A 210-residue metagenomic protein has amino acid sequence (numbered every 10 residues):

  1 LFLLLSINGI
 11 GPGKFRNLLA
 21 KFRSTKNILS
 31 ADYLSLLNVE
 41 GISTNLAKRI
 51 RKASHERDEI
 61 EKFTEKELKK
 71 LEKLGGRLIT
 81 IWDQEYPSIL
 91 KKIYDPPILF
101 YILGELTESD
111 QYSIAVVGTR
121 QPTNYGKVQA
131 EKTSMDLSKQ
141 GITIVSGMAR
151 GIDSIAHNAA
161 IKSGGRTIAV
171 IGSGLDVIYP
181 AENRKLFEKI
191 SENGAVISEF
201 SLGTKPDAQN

Functional and structural regions predicted by a protein language model:
L1-D136, E192: Short, positively charged patches
I81-N210: Glycine-biased, small-residue-rich flexible motifs in mid-sequence functional cores and linkers
